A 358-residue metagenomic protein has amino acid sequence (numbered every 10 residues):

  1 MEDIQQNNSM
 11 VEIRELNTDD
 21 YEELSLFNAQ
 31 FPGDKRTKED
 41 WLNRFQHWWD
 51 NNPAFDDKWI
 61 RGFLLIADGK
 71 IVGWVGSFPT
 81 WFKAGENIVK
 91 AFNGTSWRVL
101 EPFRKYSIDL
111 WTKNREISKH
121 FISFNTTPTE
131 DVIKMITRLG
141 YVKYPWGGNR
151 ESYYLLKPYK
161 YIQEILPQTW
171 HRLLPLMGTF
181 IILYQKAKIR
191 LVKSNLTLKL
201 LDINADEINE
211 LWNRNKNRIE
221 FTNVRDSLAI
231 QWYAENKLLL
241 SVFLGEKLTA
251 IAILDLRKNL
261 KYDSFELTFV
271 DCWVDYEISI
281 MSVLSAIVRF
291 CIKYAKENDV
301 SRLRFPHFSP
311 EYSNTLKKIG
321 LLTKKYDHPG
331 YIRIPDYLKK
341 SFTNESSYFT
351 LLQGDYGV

Functional and structural regions predicted by a protein language model:
M1-D19, M177-N204: Conserved N-terminal entry element of GNAT/NAT acetyltransferase domains
E2-Q5, F121-K186, I253-M281, S285-V358: Active-site/acyl-donor-binding loops of N-acyltransferases
I13-F92, S96-W97, K199-V274: A conserved beta-strand-loop-helix scaffold within acyl/acetyltransferase catalytic domains
I88-F92, I108-N114: "Short basic amphipathic alpha-helical interaction patches in structured regions
R98-D109, D275-S285: Conserved glycine-rich acetyl-CoA-binding loop
L110-K113, A229, I287-F290: Short, hydrophobic/aromatic alpha-helical segments in well-folded domains
W111-R115, F121-F124: A generic, well-ordered mixed alpha/beta core segment in the N-terminal half of proteins
